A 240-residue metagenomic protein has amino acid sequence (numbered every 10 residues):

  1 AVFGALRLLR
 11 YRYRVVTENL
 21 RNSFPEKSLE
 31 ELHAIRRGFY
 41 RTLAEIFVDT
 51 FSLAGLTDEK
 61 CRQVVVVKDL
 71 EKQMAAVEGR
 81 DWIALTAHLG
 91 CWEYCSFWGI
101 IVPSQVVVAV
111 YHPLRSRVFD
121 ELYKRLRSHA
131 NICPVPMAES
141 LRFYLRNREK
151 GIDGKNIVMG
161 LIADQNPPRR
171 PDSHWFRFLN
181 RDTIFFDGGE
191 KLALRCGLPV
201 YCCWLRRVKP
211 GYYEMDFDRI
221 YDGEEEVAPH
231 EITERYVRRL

Functional and structural regions predicted by a protein language model:
A1-T86, C91, D120-L126, N131: Membrane-anchoring hydrophobic helices of lipid-metabolizing enzymes
R14, E93, D120-E121, R142 (+2 more regions): Residue-level marker for well-ordered alpha-helical positions
H33, R37, I101, L141-L240: Non-catalytic C-terminal accessory region of glycerolipid acyltransferases and related lyso-lipid remodeling enzymes
Q63-V67, L89, S116, M137-L141 (+2 more regions): A conditional alpha-helix N-cap/helix-loop micro-motif detector
V65, C133-V135, D218: General small-molecule cofactor/ligand-binding pocket signal
L70-M74, S96-I100, D120-K124, L145 (+2 more regions): Short amphipathic alpha-helical segments and helix-helix/interface helices
R80-E139, P168-L179: Catalytic core of membrane glycerolipid acyltransferases/transacylases, capturing the structured, soluble-facing
